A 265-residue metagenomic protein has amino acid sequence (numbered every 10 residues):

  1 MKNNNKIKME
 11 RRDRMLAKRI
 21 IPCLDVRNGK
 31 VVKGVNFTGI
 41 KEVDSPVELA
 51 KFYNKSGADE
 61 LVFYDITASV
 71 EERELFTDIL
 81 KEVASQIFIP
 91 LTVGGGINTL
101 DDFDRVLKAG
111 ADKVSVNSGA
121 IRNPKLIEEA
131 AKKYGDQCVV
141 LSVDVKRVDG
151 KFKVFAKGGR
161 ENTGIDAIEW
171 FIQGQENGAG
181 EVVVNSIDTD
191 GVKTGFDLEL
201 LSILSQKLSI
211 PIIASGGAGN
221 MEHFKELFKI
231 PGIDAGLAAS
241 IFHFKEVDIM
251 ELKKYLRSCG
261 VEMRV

Functional and structural regions predicted by a protein language model:
R19-L24, K33, L61-F63, L91-G95 (+5 more regions): Hydrophobic faces of well-ordered beta-strands that scaffold small-molecule active sites in alpha/beta enzyme cores
D25, Y53, L61, V106 (+5 more regions): Conserved, mostly hydrophobic/aromatic
V26-N28, V32-K33, A111-V184, D188-T189: Conserved anion-binding
E60-D78, S118, V183-T194: Glycine-rich, proline-tolerant flexible connector loops at the mouths of alpha/beta enzymes
E72-T92, E129-D144, T194-A214, A218-G219 (+1 more regions): Alpha-helix-loop-beta-strand connector modules within alpha/beta enzyme cores
F76-Y134: Glycine/small-residue-rich loop that forms an oxyanion/phosphate-binding "nest" at active or ligand-binding sites
L91-T92, I97-G110, E199-D234: Catalytic cores of alpha/beta
R105-L126, S186, G217-H223, P231-M250: Glycine-rich phosphate-binding active-site loops on the catalytic face of alpha/beta enzymes
